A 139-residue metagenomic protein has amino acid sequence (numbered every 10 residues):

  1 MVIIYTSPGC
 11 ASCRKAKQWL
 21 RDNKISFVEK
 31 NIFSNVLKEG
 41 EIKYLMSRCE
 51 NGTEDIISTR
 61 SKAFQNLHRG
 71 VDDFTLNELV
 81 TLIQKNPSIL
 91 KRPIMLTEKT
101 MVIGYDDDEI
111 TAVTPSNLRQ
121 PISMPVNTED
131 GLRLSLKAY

Functional and structural regions predicted by a protein language model:
M1-I3, K99-T100: Short active-site oxyanion
I3-T6, R14-L76: Structural alpha/beta surface segment adjacent to cysteine/selenocysteine redox centers across thiol/disulfide enzymes
P8, F33-S34, P87, K99: Structured beta->alpha junctions
A11: Cys/His/Pro-rich metal-binding microdomains
V28-K30, N51-I56, T81-L82, R119-I122 (+1 more regions): Glycine-rich loops and low-complexity Gly/Arg-rich segments that provide flexible linkers or classic glycine-based
H68-L90, I94: Compact, basic/aliphatic-enriched, mixed alpha/beta core segments that act as assembly/interaction modules in small
Q84, I89-K91, L96-Y139: Non-globular targeting/processing and membrane-anchoring segments
